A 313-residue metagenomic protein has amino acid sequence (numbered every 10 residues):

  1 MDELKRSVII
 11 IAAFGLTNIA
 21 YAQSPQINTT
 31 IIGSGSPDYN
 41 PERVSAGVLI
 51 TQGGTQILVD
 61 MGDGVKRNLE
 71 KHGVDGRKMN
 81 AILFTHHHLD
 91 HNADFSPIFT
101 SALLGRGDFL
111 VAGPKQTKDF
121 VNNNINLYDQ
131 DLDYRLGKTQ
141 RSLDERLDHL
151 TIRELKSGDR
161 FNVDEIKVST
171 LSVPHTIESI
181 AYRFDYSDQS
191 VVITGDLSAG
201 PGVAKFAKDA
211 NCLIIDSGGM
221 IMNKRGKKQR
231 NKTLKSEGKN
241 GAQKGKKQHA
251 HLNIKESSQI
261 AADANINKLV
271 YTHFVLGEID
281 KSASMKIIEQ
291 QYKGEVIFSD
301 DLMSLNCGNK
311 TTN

Functional and structural regions predicted by a protein language model:
M1-V8: Bacterial N-terminal signal peptides that target proteins for export
Q23-H72, S179-T194, C212: Conserved beta-strand hairpin/beta-sheet module of binuclear metal-dependent hydrolase folds, prominently
Q26, K115-S179, S187: Metallo-beta-lactamase
T29, V48, D60, L69 (+11 more regions): Divalent metal-coordination and catalytic microenvironments
L58-G62, M79-D90, A112-P114, V192-G195 (+3 more regions): Active-site neighborhood of phospho(di)ester-bond hydrolases with catalytic His/Asp-centered motifs
D63-A112, D209, L213: Active-site metal-binding motif and surrounding structural segment of the metallo-beta-lactamase
S190, S198-M303: Cap/insert and terminal regions of metallo-dependent hydrolase folds
